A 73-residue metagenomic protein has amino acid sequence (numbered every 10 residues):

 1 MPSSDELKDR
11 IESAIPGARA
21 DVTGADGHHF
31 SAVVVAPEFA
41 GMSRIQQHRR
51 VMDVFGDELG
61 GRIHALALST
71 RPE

Functional and structural regions predicted by a protein language model:
M1-G27: N-terminal first-folded block
A18, D26-F30, R62-L66: A generic structural signal for short beta-strands and their flanking turns/coil linkers
A25, V35, S69-E73: Short loop/turn motifs enriched for small/polar and acidic residues
F30-A36: Short, aliphatic-rich beta-strand segments
P37-G41: Short, charged/polar surface micro-motifs in flexible loops or helix N-caps
M42-E73: C-terminal structural segments of small proteins and small subunits
